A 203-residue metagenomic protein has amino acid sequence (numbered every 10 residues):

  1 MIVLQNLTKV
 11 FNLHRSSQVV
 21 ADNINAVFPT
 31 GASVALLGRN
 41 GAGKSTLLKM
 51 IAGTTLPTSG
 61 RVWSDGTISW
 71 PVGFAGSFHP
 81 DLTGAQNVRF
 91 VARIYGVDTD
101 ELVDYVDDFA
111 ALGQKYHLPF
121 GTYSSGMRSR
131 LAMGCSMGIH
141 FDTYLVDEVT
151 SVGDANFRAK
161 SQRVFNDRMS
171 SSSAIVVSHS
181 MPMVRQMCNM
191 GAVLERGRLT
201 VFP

Functional and structural regions predicted by a protein language model:
M1-L4, K9-A35, T58: A short, flexible loop at the N-terminus of ABC-type nucleotide-binding domains that lies
V10, H14, T67, V72-T143 (+2 more regions): ABC-family P-loop ATPase nucleotide-binding domains
S33-A35, R39-R93: ABC ATPase nucleotide-binding domain signature region
G73, H179-S180: Conserved H-loop
V164-H179: Conserved catalytic loops of ABC-family nucleotide-binding domains
S180-Q186: Conserved H-loop
Q186-V193: Conserved catalytic segment of ABC-fold P-loop ATPases
R196-G197: Conserved ABC ATPase "signature" C-loop
